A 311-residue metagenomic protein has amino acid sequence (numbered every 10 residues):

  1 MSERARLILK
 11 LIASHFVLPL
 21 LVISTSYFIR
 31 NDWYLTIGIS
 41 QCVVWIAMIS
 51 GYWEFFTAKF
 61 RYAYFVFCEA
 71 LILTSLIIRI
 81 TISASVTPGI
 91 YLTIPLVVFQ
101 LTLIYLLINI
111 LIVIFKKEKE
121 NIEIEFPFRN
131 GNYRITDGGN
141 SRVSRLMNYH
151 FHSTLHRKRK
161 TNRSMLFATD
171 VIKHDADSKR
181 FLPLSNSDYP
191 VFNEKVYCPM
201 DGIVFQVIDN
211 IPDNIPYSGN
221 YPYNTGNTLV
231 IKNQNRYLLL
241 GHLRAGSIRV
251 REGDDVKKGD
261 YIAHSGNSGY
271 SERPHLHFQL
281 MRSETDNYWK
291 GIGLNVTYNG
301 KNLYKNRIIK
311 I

Functional and structural regions predicted by a protein language model:
S2-K195, P199, N302-I311: Polar/charged, compositionally biased leader and regulatory segments
F56-A58, G266-R273, N287-Y288: Accessory, usually C-terminal, subdomains that scaffold auxiliary metal cofactors
I135, H277-F278: Hydrophobic alpha-helical packing residues
K173, Q206, H242-A245, N267 (+1 more regions): A residue-level detector for short acidic-glycine micro-motifs
P190-V191, P199-A245: Zn2+-dependent peptidoglycan hydrolase active-site motif and core
V196-V207, R249-S265: Short, well-structured beta-strand-loop connectors
N210-G219, D260-H275: Flexible, gly/ser-rich surface segments that form the specificity/activation loops bordering the active-site cleft
Y223, D254-K257, Q279-I311: Acidic, glycine-rich catalytic/binding loops that coordinate metals and/or anionic ligands
